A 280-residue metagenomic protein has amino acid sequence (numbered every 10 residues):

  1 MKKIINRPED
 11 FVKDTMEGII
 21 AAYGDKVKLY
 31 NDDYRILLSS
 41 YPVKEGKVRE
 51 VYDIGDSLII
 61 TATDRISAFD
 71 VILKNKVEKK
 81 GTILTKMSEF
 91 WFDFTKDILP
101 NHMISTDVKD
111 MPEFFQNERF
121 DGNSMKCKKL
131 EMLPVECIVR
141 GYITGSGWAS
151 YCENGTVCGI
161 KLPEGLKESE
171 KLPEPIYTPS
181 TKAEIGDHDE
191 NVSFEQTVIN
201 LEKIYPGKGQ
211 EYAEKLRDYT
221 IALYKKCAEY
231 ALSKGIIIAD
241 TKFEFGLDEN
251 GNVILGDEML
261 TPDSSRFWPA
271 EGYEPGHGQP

Functional and structural regions predicted by a protein language model:
K2-I5: N-terminal organelle transit peptides
F11-A183: Active-site loop/lid in soluble adenylation, ligation, and acyl-transfer enzymes
V139, K234-G251: Active-site acidic catalytic loop and adjacent metal/ATP-binding pocket of ATP-dependent phosphoryl transfer enzymes
L172-Q210: A short mid-domain helix/strand-loop element embedded in enzyme catalytic domains that forms or borders the active-site
P173-D187, Y224-I237, M259-S264: Phosphate-binding core of ATP-grasp and ATP-grasp-like enzymes
Y205-A239: A long amphipathic alpha-helix within ATP-dependent nucleotide-binding catalytic cores
F243-P280: Catalytic activation segment of kinase domains across protein kinase-like and atypical kinase folds
